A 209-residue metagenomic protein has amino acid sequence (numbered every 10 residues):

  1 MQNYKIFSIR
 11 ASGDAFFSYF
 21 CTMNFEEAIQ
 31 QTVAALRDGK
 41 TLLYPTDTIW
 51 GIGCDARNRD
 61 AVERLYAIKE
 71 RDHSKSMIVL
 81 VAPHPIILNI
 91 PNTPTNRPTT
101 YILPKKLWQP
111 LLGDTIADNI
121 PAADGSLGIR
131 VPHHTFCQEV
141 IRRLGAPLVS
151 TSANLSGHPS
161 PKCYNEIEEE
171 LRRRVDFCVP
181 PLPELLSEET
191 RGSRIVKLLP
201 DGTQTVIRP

Functional and structural regions predicted by a protein language model:
F7, Y19-P209: Active-site-adjacent structural elements in enzyme catalytic cores
A11-S12: Cationic, amphipathic, low-complexity segments that mediate targeting or membrane/lipid association
